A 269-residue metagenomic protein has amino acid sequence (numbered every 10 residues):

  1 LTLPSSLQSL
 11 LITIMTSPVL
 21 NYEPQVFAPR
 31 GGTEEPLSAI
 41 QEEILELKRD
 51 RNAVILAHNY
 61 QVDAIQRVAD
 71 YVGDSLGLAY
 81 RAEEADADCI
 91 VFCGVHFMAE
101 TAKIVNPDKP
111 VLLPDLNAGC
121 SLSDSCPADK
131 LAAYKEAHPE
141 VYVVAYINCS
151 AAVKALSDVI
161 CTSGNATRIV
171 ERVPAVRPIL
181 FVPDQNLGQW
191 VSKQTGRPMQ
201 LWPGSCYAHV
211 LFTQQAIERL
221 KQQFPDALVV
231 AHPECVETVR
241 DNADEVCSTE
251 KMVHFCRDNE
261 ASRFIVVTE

Functional and structural regions predicted by a protein language model:
L1-T13: Low-complexity proline/serine/threonine-rich segments in eukaryotic and viral proteins
T16-E269: Active-site loop-to-helix "anion-binding N-cap" substructures in soluble metabolic enzymes
